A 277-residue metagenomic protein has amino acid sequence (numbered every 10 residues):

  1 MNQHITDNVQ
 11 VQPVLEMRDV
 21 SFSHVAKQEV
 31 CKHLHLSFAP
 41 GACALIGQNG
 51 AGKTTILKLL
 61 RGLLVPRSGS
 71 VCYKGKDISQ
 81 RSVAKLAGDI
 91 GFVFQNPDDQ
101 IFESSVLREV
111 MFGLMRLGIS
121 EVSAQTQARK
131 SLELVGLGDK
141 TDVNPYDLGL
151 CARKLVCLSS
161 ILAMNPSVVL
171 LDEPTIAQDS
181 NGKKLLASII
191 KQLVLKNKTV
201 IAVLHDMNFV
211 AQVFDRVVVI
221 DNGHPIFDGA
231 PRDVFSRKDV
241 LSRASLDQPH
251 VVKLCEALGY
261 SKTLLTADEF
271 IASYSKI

Functional and structural regions predicted by a protein language model:
T6-E16, S21-H33, S82: A short, flexible loop at the N-terminus of ABC-type nucleotide-binding domains that lies
I46-Q48: The feature captures the beta-strand-to-loop junction immediately N-terminal to the Walker
R61: Helix-to-loop junction immediately C-terminal to a conserved catalytic motif
G69-D77, L86: Conserved ABC transporter NBD signature motif
V122-K140: Conserved ABC ATPase "signature" region
L204-H205: H-loop/switch region of ABC-family ATPase nucleotide-binding domains
N222-G223: Conserved ABC ATPase "signature" C-loop
